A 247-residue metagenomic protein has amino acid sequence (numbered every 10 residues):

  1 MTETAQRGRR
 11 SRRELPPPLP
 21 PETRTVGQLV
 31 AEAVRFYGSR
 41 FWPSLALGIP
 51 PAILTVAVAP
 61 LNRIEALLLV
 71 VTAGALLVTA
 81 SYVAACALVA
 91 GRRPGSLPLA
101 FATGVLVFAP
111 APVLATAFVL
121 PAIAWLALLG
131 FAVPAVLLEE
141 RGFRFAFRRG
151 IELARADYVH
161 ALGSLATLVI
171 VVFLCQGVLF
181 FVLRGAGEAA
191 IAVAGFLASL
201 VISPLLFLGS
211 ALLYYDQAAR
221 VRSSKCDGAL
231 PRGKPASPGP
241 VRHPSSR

Functional and structural regions predicted by a protein language model:
M1-R247: Hydrophobic alpha-helical membrane segments
